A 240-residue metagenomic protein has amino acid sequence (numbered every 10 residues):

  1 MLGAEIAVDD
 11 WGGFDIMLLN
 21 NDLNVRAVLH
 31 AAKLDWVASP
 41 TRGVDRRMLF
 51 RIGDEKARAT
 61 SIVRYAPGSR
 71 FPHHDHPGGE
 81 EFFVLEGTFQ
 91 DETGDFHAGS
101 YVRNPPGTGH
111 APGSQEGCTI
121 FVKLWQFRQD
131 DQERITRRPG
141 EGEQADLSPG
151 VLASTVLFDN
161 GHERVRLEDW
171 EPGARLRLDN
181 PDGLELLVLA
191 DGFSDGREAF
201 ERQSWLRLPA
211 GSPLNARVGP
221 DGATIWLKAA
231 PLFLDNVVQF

Functional and structural regions predicted by a protein language model:
L2-E55, G117, F121-R166: A short, N-terminal "cap"/entry segment at the start of jelly-roll beta-barrel domains of the cupin/DSBH fold
G43-H76, G109, D159-P181, S194 (+1 more regions): Conserved short histidine dyad/triad with adjacent acidic residue
V44, D95, P106-D130, A210-V237: Ligand-binding loop in jelly-roll beta-barrel domains
A57-R58, D75-P77, D95, S114-E116 (+3 more regions): Short glycine/proline-enriched turns and hinge-like loops at secondary-structure junctions
Y65, F82-E86, F96, S100-Y101 (+4 more regions): Short, structured motif recognition centered on aromatic/hydrophobic residues
A66, Q90, W125, W170-G173 (+1 more regions): Solvent-exposed residues in well-ordered beta-strands and their adjoining turns, especially edge/terminal strands
P67, H76-D91, P181-G196: Glycine- and acidic-residue-biased ligand/ion/polar-headgroup-sensing regions
D91-G107, D195-L214: Short acidic-glycine-tyrosine-enriched beta hairpin
